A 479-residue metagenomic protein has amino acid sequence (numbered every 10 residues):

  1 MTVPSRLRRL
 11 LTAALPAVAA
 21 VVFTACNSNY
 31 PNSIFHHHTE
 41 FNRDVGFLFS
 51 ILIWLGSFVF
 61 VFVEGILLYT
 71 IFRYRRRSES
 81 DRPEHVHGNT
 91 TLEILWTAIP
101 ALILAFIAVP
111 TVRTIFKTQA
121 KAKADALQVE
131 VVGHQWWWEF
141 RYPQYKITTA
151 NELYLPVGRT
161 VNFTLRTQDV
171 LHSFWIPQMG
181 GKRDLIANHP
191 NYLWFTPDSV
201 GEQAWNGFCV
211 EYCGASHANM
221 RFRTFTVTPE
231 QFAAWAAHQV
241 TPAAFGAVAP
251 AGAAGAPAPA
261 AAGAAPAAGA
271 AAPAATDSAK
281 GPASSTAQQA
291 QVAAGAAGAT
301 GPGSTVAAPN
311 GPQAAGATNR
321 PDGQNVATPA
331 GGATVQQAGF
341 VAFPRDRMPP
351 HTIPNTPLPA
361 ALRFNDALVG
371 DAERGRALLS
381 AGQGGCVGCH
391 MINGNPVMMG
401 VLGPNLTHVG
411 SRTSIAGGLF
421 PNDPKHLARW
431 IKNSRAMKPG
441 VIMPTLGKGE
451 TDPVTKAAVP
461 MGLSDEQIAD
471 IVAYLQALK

Functional and structural regions predicted by a protein language model:
M1-S28: N-terminal secretory/membrane targeting signals
C26-F41: Bacterial Sec signal peptide processing site at the extreme N-terminus
E40-L52: Membrane-interface segments at the starts/ends of alpha-helical transmembrane spans
F49-R73, P83, H87-P143, I147-F174 (+2 more regions): Beta-strand cores of secreted/periplasmic/IMS beta-sandwich domains, seen most often in copper-related folds
K146-T149, A234-A381, K479: Electrostatic cytochrome c docking/interface patches
L185-P259, A290-A297: Extracellular/periplasmic metallocenter environments
N206-N219, R376-N405, R412-G417, K432-V441 (+1 more regions): Periplasmic/extracellular electron-transfer cofactor-ligation site, primarily the c-type cytochrome heme-c attachment
A236-T241, G339-H351, P357, D371 (+2 more regions): C-terminal capping alpha-helices of c-type cytochrome domains
